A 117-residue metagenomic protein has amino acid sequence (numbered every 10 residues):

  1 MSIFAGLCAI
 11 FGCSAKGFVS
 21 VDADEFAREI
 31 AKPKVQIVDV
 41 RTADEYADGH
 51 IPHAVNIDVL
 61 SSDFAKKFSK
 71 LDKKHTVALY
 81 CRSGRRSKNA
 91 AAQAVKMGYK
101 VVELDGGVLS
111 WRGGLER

Functional and structural regions predicted by a protein language model:
S2-E29, V35, D44-T76, R85-R117: Rhodanese-like catalytic fold shared by cysteine-dependent sulfurtransferases and DSP/PTP-type phosphatases
I37-D39: Structural scaffold elements adjacent to functional motifs in cytosolic proteins
L79-Y80: Short, surface-exposed ligand- or partner-binding patches at beta-edge/loop junctions that are enriched in aromatics
